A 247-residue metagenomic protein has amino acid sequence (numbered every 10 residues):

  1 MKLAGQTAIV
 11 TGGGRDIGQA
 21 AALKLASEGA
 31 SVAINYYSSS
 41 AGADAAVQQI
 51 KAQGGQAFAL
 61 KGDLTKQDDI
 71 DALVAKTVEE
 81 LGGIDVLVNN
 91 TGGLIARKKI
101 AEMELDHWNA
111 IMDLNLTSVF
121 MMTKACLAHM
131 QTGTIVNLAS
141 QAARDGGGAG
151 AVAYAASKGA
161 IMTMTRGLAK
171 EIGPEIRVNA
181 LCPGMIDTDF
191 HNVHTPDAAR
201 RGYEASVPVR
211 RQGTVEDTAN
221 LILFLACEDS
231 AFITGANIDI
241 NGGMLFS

Functional and structural regions predicted by a protein language model:
T7, G14-D16: Conserved glycine-rich cofactor-binding loop
L94-R97, A205, R211, L223 (+1 more regions): Short C-terminal tail/terminal secondary-structure segment of NAD(P)H-dependent dehydrogenase/reductase domains
K98-I100, H107-N109, H191, A199 (+1 more regions): Substrate-binding pocket helix/loop in short-chain dehydrogenase/reductase
A101-F120, V136, I161, V209: Catalytic Tyr-X3-Lys loop
M103, G146-A155, G167: Active-site loop-to-helix junction immediately N-terminal to the catalytic Tyr of the SDR YXXXK motif in Rossmann-fold
T123, S157, T165: Active-site helix of classical SDR
A128, A169-P174, A231: Alpha-helical segment proximal to the catalytic Tyr-Lys
S140: Residue(s) in the substrate-gating loop at a strand-loop-helix junction that position the organic substrate next
